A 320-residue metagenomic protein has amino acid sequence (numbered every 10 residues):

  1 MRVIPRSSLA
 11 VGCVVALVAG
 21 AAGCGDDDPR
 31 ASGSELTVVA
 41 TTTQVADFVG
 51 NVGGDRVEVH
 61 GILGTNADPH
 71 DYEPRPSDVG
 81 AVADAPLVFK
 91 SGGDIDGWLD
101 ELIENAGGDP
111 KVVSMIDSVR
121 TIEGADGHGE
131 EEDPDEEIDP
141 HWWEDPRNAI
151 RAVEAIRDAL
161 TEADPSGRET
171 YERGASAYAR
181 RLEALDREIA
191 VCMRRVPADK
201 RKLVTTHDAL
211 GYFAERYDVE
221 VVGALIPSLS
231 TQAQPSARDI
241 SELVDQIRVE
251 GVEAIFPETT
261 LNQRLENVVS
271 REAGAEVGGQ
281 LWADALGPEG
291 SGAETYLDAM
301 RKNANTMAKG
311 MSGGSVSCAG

Functional and structural regions predicted by a protein language model:
R2-G320: Extracytoplasmic metal-acquisition and chelation regions
